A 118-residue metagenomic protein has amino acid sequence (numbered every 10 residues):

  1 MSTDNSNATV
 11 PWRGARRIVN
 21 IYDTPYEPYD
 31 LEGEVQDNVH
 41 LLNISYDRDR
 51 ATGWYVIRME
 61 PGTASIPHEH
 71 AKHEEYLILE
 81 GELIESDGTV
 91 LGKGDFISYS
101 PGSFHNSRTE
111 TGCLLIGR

Functional and structural regions predicted by a protein language model:
M1-A51: A short, N-terminal "cap"/entry segment at the start of jelly-roll beta-barrel domains of the cupin/DSBH fold
Q36-H70, I84, S100-F104: Conserved short histidine dyad/triad with adjacent acidic residue
H40, E74, T111: Residues that flank catalytic or metal-binding motifs in active/ligand-binding sites
T52-V56, Y76, C113-L114: Structural motif
I66-D95: A short beta-strand-loop-beta hairpin characteristic of the jelly-roll/cupin
H73, I97-Y99, G117: Hydrophobic alpha-helical segments of small multi-pass membrane proteins
P101-R118: Ligand-binding loop in jelly-roll beta-barrel domains
